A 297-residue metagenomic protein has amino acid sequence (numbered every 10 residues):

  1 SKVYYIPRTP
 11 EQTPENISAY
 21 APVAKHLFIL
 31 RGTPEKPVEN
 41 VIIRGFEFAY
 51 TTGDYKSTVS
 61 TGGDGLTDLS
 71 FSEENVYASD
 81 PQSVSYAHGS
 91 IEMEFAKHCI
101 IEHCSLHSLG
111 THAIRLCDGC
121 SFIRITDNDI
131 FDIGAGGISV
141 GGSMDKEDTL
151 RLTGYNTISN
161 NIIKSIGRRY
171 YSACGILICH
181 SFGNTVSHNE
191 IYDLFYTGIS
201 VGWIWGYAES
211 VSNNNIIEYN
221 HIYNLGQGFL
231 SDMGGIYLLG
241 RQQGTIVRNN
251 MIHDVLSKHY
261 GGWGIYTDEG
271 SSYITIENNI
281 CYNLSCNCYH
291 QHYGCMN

Functional and structural regions predicted by a protein language model:
S1-F95, C99-S105, K146-E147: Extracellular polysaccharide-degrading/modifying enzymes targeting complex plant/algal/animal polysaccharides
Y20, E35, D80-S85, M93 (+6 more regions): Residue-level marker of regulatory loop/turn positions in helix-turn-helix DNA-binding domains and in histidine
K25, T52-T58, H88, G110-L116 (+7 more regions): Short glycine/acidic-rich loop motifs that flank beta-strands on beta-rich extracellular proteins
F28, S85-E94, I176, L238-Q242 (+2 more regions): Right-handed parallel beta-helix
E39-Y50, Y77, K97-T111, C120-A135 (+6 more regions): Right-handed parallel beta-helix
G142-S143, L152: Flexible, glycine/small-residue-enriched loop-and-beta-strand segment within the central core of proteins
D145-D148, G206-A208: Short, small-residue-enriched loops and turns at beta-alpha junctions that line or gate enzyme active sites
